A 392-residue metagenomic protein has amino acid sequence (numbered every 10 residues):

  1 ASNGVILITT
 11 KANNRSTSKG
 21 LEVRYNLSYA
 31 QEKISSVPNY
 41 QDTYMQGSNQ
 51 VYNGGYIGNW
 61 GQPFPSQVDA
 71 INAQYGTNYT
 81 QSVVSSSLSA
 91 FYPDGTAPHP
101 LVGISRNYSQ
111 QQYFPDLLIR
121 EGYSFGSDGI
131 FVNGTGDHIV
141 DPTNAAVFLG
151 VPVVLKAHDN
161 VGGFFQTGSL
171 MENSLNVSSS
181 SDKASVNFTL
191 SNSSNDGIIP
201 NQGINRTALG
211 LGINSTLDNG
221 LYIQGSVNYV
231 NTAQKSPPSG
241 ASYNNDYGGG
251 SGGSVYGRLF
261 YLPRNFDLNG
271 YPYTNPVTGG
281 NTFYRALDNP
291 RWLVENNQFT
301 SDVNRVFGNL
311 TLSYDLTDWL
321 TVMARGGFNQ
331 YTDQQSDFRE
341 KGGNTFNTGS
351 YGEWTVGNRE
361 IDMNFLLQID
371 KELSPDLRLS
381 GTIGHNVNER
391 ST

Functional and structural regions predicted by a protein language model:
A1-R24, G163-F165, L170-E172, S185 (+1 more regions): A beta-strand signature from Gram-negative outer-membrane beta-barrel systems, especially the internal plug domain
V5-T10, L170-N173, T207-G210, V306-T311 (+1 more regions): Short alpha-helical segments and helix-capping/turn motifs at coil-helix boundaries
N13, L170, S181-D182, T216-D218 (+2 more regions): Outer-membrane beta-barrel channels and translocator barrels
R15-V154, G197-Q202, A208-R305, M323-T392: Surface-exposed loop/interface segments of Gram-negative outer-membrane beta-barrel transport/assembly proteins
R24, S174-S178, T189, G212 (+4 more regions): Outer-membrane beta-barrel architecture
V154-N160: Short Pro/Gly-enriched beta-strand edge/turn motifs at strand-loop
D182-V186, T332-Q335: Short coil-to-beta-strand
L320: An active-site-proximal structural segment forming one wall of the substrate-binding cleft that immediately precedes
